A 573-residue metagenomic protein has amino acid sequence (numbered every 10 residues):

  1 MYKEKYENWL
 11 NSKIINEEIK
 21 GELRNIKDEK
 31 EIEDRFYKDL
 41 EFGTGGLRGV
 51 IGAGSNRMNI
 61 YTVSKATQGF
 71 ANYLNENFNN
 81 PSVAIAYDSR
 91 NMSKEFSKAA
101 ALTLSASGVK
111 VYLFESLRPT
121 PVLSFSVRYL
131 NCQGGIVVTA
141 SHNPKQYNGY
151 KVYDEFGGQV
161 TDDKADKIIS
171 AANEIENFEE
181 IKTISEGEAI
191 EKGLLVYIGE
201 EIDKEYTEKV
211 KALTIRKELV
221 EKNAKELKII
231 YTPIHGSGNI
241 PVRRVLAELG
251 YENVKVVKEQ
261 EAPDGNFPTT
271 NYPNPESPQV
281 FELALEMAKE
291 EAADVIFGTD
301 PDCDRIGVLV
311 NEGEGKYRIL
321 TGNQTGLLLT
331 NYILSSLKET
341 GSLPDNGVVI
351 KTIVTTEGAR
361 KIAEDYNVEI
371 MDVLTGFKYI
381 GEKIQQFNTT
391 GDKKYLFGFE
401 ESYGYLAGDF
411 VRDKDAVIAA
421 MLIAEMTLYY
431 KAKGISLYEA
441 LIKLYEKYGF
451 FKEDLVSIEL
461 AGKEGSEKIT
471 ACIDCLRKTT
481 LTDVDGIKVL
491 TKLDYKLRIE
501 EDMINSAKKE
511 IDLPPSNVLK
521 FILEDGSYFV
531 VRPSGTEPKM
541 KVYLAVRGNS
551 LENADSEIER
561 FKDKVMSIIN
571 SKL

Functional and structural regions predicted by a protein language model:
Y2-A100, S107, A189, L195-K225 (+2 more regions): An N-terminal, well-structured beta->alpha segment
E31-F36, L40, N148-V280, A288: Gly/Ser/Thr-enriched, mixed-charge loops and adjacent short helices that form phosphate/oxyanion-binding elements
F36-N56, A140-S141, P233-V245, P301 (+3 more regions): Conserved phosphate/anionic-ligand binding catalytic regions in large, soluble enzymes, centered on
S82-D88, K228-Y231, L406, A545: Short glycine-rich or small-residue beta-strand-to-loop segments that form or flank ligand, phosphate, metal/Fe-S
A84-Y147, E248, E252-V308: N-terminal small/polar loop signature for handling phosphorylated ligands or for N-terminal nucleophile
F96-L104, Y147-D154, D304-Q324, A359-I362: Short Gly/Thr/Asp-enriched flexible loops that form oxyanion-binding sites at enzyme active sites
E115-E176, N274-G298, L327-I333, V348-A359 (+2 more regions): Phosphate/diphosphate-binding loops
A293-V295, K316-R318, S336-R532, K539-K541 (+2 more regions): Phosphate-binding and adjacent anionic-ligand microenvironments
